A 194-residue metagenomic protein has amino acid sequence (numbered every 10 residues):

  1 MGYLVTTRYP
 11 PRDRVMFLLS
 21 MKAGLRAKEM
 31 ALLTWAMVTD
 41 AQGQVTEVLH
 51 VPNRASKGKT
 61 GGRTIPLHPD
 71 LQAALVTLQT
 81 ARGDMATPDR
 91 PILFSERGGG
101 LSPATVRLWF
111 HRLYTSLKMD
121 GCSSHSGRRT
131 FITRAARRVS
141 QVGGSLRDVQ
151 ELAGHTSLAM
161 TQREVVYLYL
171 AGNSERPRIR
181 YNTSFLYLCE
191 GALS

Functional and structural regions predicted by a protein language model:
M1-A27, V142: Basic, Lys/Arg- and aromatic-enriched nucleic-acid-binding interface segment
R8-Y9, G62, G99-T105, D120-S126: N-terminal core-binding DNA-recognition domain of tyrosine site-specific recombinases/integrases
V15, S124-F131: Short, conserved alpha-helical segments within structured domains
M16, K28-L33, V149: Alpha-helix N-cap/helix-start motif at helix boundaries, enriched for small hydrophobics
K22, T130-H155, R163: C-terminal catalytic core of tyrosine-transesterase DNA break-rejoin enzymes
L32-L71: Conserved tyrosine-mediated DNA breakage-rejoining catalytic core shared by Y-recombinases
A55-K57, A153-R180, F185-E190: Catalytic-site neighborhood detector that most strongly recognizes the C-terminal catalytic loop/helix of tyrosine
S56-V76, D89-H111: C-terminal catalytic core of Y-nucleophile DNA break-rejoin enzymes
